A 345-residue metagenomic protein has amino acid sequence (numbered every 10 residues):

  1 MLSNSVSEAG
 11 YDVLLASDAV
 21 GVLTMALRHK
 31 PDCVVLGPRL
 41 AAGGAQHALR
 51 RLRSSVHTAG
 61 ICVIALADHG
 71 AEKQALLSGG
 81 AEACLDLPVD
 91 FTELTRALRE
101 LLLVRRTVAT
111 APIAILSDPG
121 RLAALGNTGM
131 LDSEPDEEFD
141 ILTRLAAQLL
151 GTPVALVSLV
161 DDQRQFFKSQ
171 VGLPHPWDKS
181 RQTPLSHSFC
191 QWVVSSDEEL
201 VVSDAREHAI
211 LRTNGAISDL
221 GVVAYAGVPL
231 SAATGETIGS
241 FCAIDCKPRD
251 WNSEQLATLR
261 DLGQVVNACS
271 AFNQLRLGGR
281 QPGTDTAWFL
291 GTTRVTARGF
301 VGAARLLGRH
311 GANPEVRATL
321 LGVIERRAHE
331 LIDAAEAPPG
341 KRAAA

Functional and structural regions predicted by a protein language model:
M1-L15, G21: Two-component/phosphorelay signaling modules centered on CheY-like receiver
L15-C33: Acidic, metal-coordinating helix/loop segments flanking the phosphotransfer/catalytic sites of two-component signaling
A19, L36-S54, A67-H69: Conserved phosphotransfer microenvironments
G21, L77, L85, V89-L98 (+2 more regions): C-terminal output helix
Q46-H47, A67-L85, R96: Alpha4 helix (beta4-alpha4-beta5 surface) of REC/receiver domains from two-component response regulators
A111-P112, L275-A345: Signal-transducing coiled-coil/dimerization helices and immediately adjacent hinge/linker segments that couple sensory
V154, V160-Q170, H175-I217, V223: Regulatory sensory and allosteric helical modules in signal-transduction proteins and certain transcription factors
V223-A232: A short, aliphatic-rich beta-strand micro-motif
